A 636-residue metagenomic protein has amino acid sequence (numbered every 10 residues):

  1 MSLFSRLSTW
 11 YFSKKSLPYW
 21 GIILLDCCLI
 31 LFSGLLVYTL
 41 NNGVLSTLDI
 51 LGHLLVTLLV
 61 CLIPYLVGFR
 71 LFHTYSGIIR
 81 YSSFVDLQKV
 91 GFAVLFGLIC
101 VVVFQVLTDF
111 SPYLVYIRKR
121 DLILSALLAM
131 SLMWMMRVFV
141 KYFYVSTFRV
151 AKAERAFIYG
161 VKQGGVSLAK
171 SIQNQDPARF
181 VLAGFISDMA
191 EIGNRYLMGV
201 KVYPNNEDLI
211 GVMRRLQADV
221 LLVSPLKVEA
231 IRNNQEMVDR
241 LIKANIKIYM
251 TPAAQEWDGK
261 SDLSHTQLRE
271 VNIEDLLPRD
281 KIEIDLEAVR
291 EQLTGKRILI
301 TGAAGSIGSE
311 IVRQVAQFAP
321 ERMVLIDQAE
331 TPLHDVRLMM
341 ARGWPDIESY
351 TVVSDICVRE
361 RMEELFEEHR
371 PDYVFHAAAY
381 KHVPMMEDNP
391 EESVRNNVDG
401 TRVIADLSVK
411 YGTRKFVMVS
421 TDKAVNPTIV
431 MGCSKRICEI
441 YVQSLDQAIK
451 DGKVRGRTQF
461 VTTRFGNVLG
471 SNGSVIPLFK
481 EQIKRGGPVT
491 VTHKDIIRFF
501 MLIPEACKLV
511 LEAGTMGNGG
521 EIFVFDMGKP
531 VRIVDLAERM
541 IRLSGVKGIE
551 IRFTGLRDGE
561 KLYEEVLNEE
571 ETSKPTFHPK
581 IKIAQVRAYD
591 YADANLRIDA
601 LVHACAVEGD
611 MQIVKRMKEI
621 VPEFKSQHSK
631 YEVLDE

Functional and structural regions predicted by a protein language model:
M1-K152, F180, Y196, D219 (+2 more regions): Signature of alpha-helical transmembrane segments in polytopic membrane proteins
F4, N234-R297: Flexible, Lys/Arg-rich cytosolic regulatory linkers and terminal tails that connect or flank
L35, L40, V44-S46, V140-W257 (+4 more regions): A solvent-exposed beta-alpha-beta segment
M213, Q217-D219, P320-E321, F366-F375 (+2 more regions): Proline-aspartate-enriched helix->loop->beta-strand connector
A244, D258-K260, H376, H382-V383 (+3 more regions): Conserved Rossmann-fold NAD(P)-dependent oxidoreductase catalytic core, especially the SDR/UDP-sugar
N245, A288-Q292, S444, A448-E636: Strand-loop microenvironment adjacent to phosphate/nucleotide-handling motifs in alpha/beta enzyme folds
I298-A316: N-terminal Rossmann NAD(P)H-binding glycine-rich loop of SDR-like oxidoreductase domains
V353-Y373: Conserved Rossmann-fold cofactor-binding substructure of NAD(P)-dependent oxidoreductases
